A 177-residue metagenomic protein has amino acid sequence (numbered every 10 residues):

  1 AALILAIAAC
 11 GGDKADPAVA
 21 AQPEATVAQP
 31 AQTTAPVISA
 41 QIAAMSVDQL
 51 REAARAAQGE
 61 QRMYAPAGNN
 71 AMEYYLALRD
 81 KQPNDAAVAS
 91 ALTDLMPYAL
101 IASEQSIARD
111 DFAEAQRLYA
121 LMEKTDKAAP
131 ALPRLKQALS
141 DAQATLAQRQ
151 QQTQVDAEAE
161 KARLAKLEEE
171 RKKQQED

Functional and structural regions predicted by a protein language model:
I4-I7: Bacterial Sec-type N-terminal signal peptides, specifically the leucine/valine-rich hydrophobic h-region
C10-K14: Bacterial signal peptide processing site
P17-A20, P130, E160: A generic signature of intrinsically disordered, low-complexity regions enriched in glycine/proline and charged/polar
A18-Q49: Post-signal peptide N-terminal segment of mature Sec-exported envelope proteins
V37-A144: Alpha-helical, heptad-rich or low-complexity scaffold/stalk segments that mediate oligomerization or tethering
S140-D177: Long, low-complexity, compositionally biased polyampholytic IDRs enriched for Lys/Glu and Gln/Arg
